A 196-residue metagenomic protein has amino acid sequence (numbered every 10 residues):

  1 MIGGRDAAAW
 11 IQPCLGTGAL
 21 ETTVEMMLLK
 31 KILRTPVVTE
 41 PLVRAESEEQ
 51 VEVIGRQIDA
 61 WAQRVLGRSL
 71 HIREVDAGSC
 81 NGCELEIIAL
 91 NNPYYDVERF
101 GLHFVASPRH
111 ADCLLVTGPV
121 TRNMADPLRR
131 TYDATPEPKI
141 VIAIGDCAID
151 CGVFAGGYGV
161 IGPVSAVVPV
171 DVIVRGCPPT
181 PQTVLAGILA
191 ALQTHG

Functional and structural regions predicted by a protein language model:
M1-G78, A89, Y94-V97, V105 (+4 more regions): Iron-sulfur (Fe-S) cluster-binding modules
G78, P119-T121, C147-I149, P179: Short glycine-rich anion-binding loops that position phosphate/pyrophosphate groups of nucleotides and phosphorylated
G101-H110: Short acidic low-complexity segments
H110-T131: Mid-length scaffold segments of soluble, non-membrane domains
A125-P127, G152-F154, V184-L185: Short glycine-/acidic-enriched loop or helix-start segments at secondary-structure transitions that form or flank
P127-A143: A short, gly/pro- and small-residue-rich
K139-D150, C177: Catalytic nucleophile loop
